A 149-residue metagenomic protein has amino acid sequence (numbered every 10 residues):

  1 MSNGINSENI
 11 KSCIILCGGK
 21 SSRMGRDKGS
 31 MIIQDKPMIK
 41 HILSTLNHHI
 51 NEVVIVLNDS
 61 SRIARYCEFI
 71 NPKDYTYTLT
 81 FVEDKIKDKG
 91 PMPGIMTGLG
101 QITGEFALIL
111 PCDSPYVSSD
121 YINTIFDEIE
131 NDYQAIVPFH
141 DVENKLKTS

Functional and structural regions predicted by a protein language model:
S2-S149: Nucleotide and nucleotide-moiety/phosphate-recognizing core
